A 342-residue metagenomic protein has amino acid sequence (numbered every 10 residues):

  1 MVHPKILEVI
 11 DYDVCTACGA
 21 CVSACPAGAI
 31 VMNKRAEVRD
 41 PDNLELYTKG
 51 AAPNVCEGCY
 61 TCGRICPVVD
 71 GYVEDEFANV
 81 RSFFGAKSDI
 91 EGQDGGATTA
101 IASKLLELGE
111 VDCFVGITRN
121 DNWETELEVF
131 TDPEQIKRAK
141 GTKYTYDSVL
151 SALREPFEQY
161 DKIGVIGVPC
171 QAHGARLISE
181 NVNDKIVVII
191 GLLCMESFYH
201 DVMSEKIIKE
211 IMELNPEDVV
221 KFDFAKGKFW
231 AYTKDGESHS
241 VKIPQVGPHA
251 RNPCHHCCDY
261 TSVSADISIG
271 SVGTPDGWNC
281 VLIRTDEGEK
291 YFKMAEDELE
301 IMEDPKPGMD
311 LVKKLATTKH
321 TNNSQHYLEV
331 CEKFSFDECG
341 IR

Functional and structural regions predicted by a protein language model:
M1-H3, A51-Q159, M302-R342: Flanking helices and flexible, charged tails adjoining ferredoxin-like Fe-S electron-transfer domains in multi-subunit
M1-K5, I10-Y12, K49-N54, E237-V246: Short, intrinsically disordered, charge-biased short linear motifs at domain edges
H3-L7, A20-L44, T48-A51, V55 (+3 more regions): Iron-sulfur cluster-binding cysteine motifs and their immediate structural context in ferredoxin-like electron-transfer
D94-G96, V165-A175, E196: Gly/Ser/Thr-rich loops at beta-strand to alpha-helix junctions that form or flank small-molecule/cofactor-binding
L108-C113, K162, E210-R342: Long, compositionally biased charged/polar accessory segments in the mid-to-C-terminal portions of proteins
Q135, E180-G191: A short alpha->loop->secondary-structure connector
D161-G167, V187: Generic beta-sheet signal
C194-I207: Short, charged, surface-exposed secondary-structure boundary motifs
